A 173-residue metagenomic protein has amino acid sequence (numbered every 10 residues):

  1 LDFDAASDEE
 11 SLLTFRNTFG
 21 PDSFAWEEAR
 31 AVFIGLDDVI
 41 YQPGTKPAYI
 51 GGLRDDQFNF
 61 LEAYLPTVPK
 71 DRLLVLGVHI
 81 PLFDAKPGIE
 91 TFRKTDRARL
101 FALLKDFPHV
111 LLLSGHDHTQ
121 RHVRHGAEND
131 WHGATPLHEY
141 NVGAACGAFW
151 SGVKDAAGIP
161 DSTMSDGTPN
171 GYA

Functional and structural regions predicted by a protein language model:
L1-K70, E90-L113, T119-Y172: Extended active-site neighborhood of metal-dependent phosphoesterases/phosphodiesterases
L65-K86: Short acidic, glycine-rich surface-loop motifs adjacent to enzyme active sites
V78, G115-H116: Active-site flanking residues adjacent to catalytic metal/cofactor-binding acidic residues
L82, H118-T119: Alpha-helix capping/helix-boundary segments
